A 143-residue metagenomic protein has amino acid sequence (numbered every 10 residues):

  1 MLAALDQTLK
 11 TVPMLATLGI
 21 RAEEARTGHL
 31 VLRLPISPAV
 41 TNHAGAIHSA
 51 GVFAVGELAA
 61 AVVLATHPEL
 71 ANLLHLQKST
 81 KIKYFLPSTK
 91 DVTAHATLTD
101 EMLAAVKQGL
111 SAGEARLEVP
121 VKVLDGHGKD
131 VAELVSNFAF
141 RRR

Functional and structural regions predicted by a protein language model:
M1-R33, A39: Non-catalytic linker/capping segments at the edges of enzyme domains
M14, R26-G28, L74-L76, K90 (+1 more regions): Residue-level preference for beta-strand/loop junctions
A16-I20, K78-Y84, A104-V106: Short structured motifs
R21, K81-K83, H95-T97, K122 (+1 more regions): Residues located in well-ordered beta-strands
L34-I36, Y84, L98, F140: Hydrophobic residues in beta-strands and at strand termini
P35-A61, N72-L73: Hot-dog-fold acyl-thioester-processing enzymes
V63-E101: Hydrophobic beta-strand-centered segment that forms part of the acyl-chain substrate-binding groove
S88-T89, T99-R143: HotDog/MaoC-like acyl-thioester-processing domains
